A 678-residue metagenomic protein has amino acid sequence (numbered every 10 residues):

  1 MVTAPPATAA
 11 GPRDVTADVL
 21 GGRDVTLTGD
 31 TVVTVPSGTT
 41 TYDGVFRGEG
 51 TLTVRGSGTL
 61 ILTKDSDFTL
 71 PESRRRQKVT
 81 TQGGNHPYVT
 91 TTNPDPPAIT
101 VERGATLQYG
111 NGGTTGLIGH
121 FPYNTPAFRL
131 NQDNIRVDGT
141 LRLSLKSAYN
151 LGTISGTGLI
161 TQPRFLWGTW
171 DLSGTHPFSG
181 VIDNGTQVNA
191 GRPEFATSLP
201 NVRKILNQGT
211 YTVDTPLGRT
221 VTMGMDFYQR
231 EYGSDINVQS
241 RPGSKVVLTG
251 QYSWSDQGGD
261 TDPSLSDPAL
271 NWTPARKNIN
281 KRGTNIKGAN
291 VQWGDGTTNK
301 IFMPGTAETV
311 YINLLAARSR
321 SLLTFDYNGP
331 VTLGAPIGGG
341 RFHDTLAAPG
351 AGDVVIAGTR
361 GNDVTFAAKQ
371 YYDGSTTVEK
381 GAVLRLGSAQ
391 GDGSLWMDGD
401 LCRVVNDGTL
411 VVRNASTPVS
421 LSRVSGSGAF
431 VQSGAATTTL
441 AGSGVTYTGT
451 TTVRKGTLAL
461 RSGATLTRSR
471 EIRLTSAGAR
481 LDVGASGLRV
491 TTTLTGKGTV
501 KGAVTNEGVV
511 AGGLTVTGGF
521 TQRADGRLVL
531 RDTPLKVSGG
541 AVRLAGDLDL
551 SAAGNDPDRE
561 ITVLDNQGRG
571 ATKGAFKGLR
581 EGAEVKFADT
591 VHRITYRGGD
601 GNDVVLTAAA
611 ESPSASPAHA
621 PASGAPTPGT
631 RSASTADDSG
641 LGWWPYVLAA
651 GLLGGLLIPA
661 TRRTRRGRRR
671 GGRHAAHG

Functional and structural regions predicted by a protein language model:
M1-T8: C-terminal segment of classical bacterial N-terminal signal peptides
A10-A17: Cleaved targeting-peptide boundary
R23-T114, L145-L206, T215-T306, A317 (+5 more regions): Extracellular repeat-rich scaffold modules on cell surfaces
L107, R142-L143, Y211, L323 (+3 more regions): Generic detector of short, aliphatic-rich beta-strand segments that form the cores of beta-sheets in diverse domain
N278-I279, A524-A608, A649-G651: Extracellular, surface-exposed repeat/solenoid domains
G426-V431, A436-T439, T446-T448, L488-E560: Extracellular beta-strand/loop-rich repeat segments of large surface/secreted proteins
R597-S639: C-terminal low-complexity, Ser/Thr- and acidic/Pro-rich disordered "stalk" regions positioned immediately N-terminal
G642-G678: C-terminal membrane-anchoring or membrane-association module
